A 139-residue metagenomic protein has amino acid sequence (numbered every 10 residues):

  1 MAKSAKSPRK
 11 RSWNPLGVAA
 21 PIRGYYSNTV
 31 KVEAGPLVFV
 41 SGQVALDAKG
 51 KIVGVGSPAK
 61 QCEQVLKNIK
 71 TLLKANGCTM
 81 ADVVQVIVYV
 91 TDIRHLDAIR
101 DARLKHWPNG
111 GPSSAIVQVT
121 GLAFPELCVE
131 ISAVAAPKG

Functional and structural regions predicted by a protein language model:
M1-K67, T71-V84, V90-G139: N-terminal presequence-like segments and the immediate start of the first folded domain
